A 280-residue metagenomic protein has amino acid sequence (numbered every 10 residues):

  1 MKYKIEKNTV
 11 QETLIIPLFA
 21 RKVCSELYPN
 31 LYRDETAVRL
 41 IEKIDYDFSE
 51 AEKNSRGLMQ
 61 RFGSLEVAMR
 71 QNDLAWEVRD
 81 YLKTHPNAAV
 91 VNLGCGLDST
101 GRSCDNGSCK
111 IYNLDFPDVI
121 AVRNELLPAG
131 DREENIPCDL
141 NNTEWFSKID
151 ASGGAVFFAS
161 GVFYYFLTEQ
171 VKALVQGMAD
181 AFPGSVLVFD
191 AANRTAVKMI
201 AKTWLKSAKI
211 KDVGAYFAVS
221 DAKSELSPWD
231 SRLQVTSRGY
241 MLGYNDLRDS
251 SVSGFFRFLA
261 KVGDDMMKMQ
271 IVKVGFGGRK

Functional and structural regions predicted by a protein language model:
M1-V91, C95-C138, A151-S152: Rossmann-like AdoMet
T143-S152: Short amphipathic alpha-helix with an adjacent loop that forms part of the alpha/beta core around
F157-F158: A conserved beta-strand element that flanks and buttresses the S-adenosyl-L-methionine
Y165-M178: A short, conserved alpha-helix within the catalytic core of class I
M178-R194: Conserved beta-strand signature within the Rossmann-like core of class I S-adenosyl-L-methionine
K198-V213: Short, glycine-/aromatic-enriched active-site segment of Class I SAM-dependent methyltransferases
V213-Y240: Short alpha-helix
L233-F258: Conserved catalytic loop of SAM-dependent methyltransferase domains
